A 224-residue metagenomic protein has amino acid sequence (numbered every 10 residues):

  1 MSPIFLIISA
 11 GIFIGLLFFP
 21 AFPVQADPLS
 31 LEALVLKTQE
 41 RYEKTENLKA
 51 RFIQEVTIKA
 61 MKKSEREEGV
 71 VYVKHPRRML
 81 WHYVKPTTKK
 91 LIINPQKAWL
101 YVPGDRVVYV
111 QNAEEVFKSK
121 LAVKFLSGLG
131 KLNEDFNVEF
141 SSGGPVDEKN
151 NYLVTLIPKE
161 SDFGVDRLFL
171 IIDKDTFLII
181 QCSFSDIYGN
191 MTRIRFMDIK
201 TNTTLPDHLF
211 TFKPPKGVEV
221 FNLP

Functional and structural regions predicted by a protein language model:
M1-G11: Bacterial N-terminal signal peptides that target proteins for export
G15-S64, H208, P214-P224: N-terminal leader/targeting segments and the immediate start of mature chains
I53-K59, H82-V84, Y101-P103, I157-K159 (+1 more regions): A generic structural motif
I58-K59, T87-K90, L100, V107-V108 (+3 more regions): Short beta-strands and strand-coil junctions in structured, solvent-facing domains, enriched
V70-K120, T192-R193: An acidic-aromatic
R106-N150: Flexible, surface-exposed loop/linker segments and immediately adjacent secondary-structure boundaries
K131-P224: Gly/Pro-enriched, hydrophobic low-complexity segments that function as extracytoplasmic propeptides/linkers
